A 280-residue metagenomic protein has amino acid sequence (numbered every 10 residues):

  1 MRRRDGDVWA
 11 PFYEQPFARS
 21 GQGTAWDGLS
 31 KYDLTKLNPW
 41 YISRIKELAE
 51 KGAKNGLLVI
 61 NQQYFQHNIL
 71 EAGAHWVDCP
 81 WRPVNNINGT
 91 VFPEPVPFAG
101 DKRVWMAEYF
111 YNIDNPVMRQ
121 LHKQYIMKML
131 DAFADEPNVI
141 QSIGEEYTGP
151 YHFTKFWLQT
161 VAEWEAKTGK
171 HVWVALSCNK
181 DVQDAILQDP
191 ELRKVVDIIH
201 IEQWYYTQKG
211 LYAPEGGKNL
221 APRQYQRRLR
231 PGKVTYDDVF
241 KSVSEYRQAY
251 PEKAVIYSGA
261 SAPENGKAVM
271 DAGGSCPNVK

Functional and structural regions predicted by a protein language model:
M1-L187, E191-I198: Active-site mouth of glycoside hydrolases
P116, Q120-Q124, D135-K280: Extracellular glycoside hydrolase catalytic/binding regions
